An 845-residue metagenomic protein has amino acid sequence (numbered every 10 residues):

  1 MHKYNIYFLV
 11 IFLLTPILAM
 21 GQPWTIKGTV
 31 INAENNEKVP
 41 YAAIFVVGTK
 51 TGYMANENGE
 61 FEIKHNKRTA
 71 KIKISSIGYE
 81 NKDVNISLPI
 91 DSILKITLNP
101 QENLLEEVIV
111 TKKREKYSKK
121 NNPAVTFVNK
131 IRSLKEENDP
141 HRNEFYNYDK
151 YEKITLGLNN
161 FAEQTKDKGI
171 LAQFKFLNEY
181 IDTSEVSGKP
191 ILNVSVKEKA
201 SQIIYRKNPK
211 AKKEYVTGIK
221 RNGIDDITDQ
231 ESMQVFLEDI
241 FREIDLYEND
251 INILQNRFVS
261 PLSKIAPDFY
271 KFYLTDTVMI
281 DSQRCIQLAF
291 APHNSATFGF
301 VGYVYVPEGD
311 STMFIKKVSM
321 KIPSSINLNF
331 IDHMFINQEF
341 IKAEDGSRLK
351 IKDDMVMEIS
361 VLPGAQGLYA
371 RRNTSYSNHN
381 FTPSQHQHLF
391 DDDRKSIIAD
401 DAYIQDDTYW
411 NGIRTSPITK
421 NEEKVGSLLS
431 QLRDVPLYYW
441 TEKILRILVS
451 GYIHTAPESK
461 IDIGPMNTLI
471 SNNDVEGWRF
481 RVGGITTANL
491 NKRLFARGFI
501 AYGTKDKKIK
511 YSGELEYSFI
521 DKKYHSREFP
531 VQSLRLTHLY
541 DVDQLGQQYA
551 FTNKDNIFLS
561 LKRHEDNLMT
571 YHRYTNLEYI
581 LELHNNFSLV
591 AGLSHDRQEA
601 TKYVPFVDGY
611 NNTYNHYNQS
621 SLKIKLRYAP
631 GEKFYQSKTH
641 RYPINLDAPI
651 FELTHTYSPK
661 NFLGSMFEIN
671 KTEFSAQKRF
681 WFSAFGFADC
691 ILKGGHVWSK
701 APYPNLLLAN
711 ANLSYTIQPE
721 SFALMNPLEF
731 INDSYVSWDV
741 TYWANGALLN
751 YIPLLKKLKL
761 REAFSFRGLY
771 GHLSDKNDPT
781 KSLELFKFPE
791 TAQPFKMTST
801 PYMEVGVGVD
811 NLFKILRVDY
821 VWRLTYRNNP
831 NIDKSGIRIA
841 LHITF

Functional and structural regions predicted by a protein language model:
M1-T29, I44, K71, L104-I109 (+3 more regions): Bacterial Sec-dependent N-terminal signal peptides
W24-I26, A33-G48, K67: Short, ordered, surface-exposed loop/turn motifs in non-cytosolic proteins
I26-N32, G59, I96: A short, amphipathic beta-strand motif
I31, S76-I77, I93-P140: Short, acidic, small-residue-rich periplasmic hinge/interaction motif at the N-terminus of Gram-negative outer-membrane
V46-G48, K73-V84: A short, solvent-exposed loop/turn motif at the edges and junctions of modular extracellular/periplasmic domains
K50-E60: Short, acidic Ser/Thr/Gly-rich low-complexity loop/linker segments typical of extracellular and cell-surface proteins
R114-C285, A291-G299, L362-S471, E565-D566 (+5 more regions): Structured extracytoplasmic
N256-F258, D391-F845: Exposed, low-structure sequence patches enriched in small/polar residues
